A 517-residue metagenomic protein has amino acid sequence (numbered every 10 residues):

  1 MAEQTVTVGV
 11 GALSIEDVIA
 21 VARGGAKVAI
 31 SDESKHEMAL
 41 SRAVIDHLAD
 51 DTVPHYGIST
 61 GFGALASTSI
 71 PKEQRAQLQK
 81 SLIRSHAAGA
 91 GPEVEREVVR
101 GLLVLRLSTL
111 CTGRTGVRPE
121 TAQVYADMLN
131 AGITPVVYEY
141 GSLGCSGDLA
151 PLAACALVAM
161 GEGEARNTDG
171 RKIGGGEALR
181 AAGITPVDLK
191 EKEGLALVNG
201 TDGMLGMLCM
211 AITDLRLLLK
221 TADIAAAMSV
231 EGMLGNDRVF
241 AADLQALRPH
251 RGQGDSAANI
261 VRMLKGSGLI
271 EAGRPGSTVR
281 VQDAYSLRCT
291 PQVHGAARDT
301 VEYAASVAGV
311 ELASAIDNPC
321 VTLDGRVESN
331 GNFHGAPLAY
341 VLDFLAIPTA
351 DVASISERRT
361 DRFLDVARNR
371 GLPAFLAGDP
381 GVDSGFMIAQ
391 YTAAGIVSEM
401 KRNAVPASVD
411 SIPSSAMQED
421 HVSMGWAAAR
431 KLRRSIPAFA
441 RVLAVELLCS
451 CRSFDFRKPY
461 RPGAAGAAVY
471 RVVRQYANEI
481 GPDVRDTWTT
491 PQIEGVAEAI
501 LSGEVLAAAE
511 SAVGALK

Functional and structural regions predicted by a protein language model:
A2-A26, I30-E37, S41-A49, R75 (+1 more regions): C-terminal auxiliary extensions adjacent to catalytic cores
V6, A12-H47, V53-I58, F62-R100 (+2 more regions): Residues that scaffold, gate, or flank divalent-cation-dependent active/transport sites
V18, L82, H86, V98 (+5 more regions): Short alpha-helical scaffolding segments that buttress acidic/His motifs in well-ordered protein cores
D32-K35, F62-A66, R114, S142-L143 (+1 more regions): Conserved short loop/turn motifs at secondary-structure junctions
Y56-L78, S85-L110, V136-M160, R171 (+4 more regions): FAD-binding core of FAD-dependent oxidoreductases, characterized by glycine-rich FAD pyrophosphate-binding loops
R84, A88, S108-C111, G378 (+2 more regions): General structural signal for alpha-helix termini and helix-helix connectors
R114-Y140: FAD-binding glycine-rich core of flavoenzymes that anchor FAD
L129-I133, P151, D223: Membrane-embedded alpha-helical core segments of multi-pass
